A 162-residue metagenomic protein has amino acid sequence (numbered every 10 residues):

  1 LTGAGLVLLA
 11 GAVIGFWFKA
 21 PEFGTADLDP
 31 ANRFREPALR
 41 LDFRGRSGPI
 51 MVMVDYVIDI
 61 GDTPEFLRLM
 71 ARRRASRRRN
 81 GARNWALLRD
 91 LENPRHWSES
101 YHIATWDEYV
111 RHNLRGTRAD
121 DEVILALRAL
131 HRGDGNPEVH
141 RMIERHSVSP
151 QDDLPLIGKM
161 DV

Functional and structural regions predicted by a protein language model:
L1-L6: A membrane-interface helix-boundary motif in multi-pass transporters
V7-L28: Multi-pass alpha-helical transporter architecture, strongest for 12-TM Major Facilitator/SLC carriers used
A20-G24, A75-N84, H102-V139: An amphipathic, aromatic/His-enriched active-site/gating alpha helix that lines ligand/cofactor pockets
G24-R40: Short, highly charged, low-complexity non-transmembrane loops/tails of multi-pass membrane proteins
A38-G45, A86-L88: Short beta-strand/turn micro-motifs at beta-sheet edges
I50-V57, A86-R115: Short, well-ordered beta-strand segments in beta-rich or mixed alpha/beta enzyme and ligand-binding folds
Y56-R68: Short, surface-exposed ligand-recognition loops at beta-strand->loop->(often short) alpha-helix junctions that present
E138-K159: Short, low-order "capping/linker" segments at domain edges
